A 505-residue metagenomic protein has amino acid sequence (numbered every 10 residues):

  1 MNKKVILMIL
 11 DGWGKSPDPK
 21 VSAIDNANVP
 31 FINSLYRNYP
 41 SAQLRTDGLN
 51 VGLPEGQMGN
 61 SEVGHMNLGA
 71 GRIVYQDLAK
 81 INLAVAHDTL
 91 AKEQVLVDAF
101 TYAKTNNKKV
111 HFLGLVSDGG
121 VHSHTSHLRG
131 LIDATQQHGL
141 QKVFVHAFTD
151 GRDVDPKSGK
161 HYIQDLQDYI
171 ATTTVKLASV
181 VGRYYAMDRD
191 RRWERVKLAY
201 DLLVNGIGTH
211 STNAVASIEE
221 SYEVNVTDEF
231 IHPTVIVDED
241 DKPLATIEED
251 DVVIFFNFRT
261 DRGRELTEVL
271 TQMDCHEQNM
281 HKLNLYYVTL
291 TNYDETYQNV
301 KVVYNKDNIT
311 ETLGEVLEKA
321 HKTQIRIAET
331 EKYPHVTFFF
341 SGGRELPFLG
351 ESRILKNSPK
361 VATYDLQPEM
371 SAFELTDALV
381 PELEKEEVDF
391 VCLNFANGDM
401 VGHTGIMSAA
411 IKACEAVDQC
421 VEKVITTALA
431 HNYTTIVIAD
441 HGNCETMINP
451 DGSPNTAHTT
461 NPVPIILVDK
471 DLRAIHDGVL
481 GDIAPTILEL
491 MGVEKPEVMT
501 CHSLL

Functional and structural regions predicted by a protein language model:
M1-L505: Feature captures the catalytic ectodomains and active-site-proximal regions of enzymes that hydrolyze or transfer
